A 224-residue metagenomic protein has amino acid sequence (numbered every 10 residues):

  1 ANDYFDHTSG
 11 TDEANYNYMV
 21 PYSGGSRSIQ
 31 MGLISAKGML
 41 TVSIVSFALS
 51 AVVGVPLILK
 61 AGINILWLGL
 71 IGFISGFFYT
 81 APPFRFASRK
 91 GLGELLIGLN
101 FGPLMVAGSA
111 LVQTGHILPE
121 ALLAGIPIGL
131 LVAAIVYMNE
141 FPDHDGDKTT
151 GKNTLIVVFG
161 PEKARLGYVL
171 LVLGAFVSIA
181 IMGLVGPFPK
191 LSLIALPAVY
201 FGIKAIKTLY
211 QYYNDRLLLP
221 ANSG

Functional and structural regions predicted by a protein language model:
A1-D3, S26-S28, I74-S88, V136 (+2 more regions): C-terminal ends of transmembrane helices
A1-H7, W67-F77, P119-M138: Membrane-embedded alpha-helical segments that form the functional core of polytopic membrane enzymes, especially those
A1-M19, A134-I156: Acidic (Asp/Glu-rich) catalytic motifs at the cytosolic membrane interface
Y16-L59, I156-F188: Multi-pass membrane catalytic core of lipid/isoprenoid biosynthesis enzymes
G25-H116: Intramembrane alpha-helical segments
L40-I44, L66-L70, L95-L96, L122-I126 (+2 more regions): Hydrophobic alpha-helical transmembrane segments
L95-H144, K148-T150, E162-L166: Functional transmembrane core segments of multi-pass inner-membrane proteins
L184-G224: Extended hydrophobic alpha-helices typical of membrane-associated regions
